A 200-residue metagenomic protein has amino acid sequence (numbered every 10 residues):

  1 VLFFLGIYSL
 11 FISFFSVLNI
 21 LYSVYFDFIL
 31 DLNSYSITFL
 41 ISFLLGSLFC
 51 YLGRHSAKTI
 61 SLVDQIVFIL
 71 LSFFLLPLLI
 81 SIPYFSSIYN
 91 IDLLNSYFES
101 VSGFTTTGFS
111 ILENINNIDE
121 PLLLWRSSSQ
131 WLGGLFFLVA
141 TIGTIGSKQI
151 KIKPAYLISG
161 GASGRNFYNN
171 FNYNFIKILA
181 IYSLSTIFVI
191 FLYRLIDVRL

Functional and structural regions predicted by a protein language model:
V1-L200: Membrane-proximal intracellular helices of multi-pass ion channels
